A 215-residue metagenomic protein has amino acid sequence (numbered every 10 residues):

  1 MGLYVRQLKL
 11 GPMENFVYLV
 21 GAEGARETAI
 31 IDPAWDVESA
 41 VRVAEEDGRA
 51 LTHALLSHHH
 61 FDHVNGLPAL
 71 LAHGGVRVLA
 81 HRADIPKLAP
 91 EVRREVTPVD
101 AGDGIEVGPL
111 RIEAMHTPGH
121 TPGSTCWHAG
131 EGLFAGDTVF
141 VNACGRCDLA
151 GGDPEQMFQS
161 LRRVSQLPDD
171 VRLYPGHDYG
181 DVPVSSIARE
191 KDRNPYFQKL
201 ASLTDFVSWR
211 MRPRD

Functional and structural regions predicted by a protein language model:
M1-R49, C126-G136, N142: Conserved beta-strand hairpin/beta-sheet module of binuclear metal-dependent hydrolase folds, prominently
L8, V99, I187: Hydrophobic residues at beta-strand termini and immediately following loops that shape nucleotide-binding pockets
L8, Y18-G21, G102-A129: Core dinuclear metal-dependent hydrolase active-site scaffold
E14, A25-T28, W35-E113, D192-R193 (+1 more regions): Active-site HxH/HxHxD metal-binding segment of metal-dependent hydrolases
G24, W35, F61, D84 (+4 more regions): Short, glycine/acidic-enriched loop or turn micro-motifs at the edges of active sites
I31, V78-A80, A135-G136, P175: Hydrophobic residues in well-ordered beta-strands that form the structural core
P33, V64, M157, L161: Aromatic/hydrophobic pocket-lining residues that form the small-molecule binding cavity in soluble enzyme cores
R49, E113-H116, T121-R214: Metallo-beta-lactamase
